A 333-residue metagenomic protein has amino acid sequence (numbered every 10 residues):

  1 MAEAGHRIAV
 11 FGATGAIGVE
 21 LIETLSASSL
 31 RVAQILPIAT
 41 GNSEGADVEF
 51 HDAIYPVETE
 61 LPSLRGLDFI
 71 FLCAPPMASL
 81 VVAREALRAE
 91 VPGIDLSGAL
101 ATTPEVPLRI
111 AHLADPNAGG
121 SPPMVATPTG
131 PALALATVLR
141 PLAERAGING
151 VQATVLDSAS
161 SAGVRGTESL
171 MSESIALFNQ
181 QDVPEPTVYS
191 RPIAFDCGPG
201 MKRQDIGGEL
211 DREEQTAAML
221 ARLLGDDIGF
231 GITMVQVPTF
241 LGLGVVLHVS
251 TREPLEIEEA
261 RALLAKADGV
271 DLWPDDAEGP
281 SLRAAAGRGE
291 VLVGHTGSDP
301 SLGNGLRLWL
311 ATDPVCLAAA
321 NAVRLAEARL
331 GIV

Functional and structural regions predicted by a protein language model:
A2-R191, G229, A285, V291-L292 (+4 more regions): N-terminal Rossmann-like NAD(P) cofactor-binding subdomain of oxidoreductases, focused on the glycine-rich
A159-V333: Charged docking surfaces used in two-component/phosphorelay signaling
